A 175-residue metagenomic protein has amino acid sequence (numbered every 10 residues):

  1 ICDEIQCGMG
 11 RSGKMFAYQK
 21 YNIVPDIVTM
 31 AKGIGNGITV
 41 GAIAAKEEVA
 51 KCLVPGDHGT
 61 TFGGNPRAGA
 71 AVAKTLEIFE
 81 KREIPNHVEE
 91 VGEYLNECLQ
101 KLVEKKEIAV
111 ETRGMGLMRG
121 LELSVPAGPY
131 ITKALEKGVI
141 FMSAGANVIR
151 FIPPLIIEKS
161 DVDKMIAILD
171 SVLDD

Functional and structural regions predicted by a protein language model:
I1-D175: Conserved N-terminal phosphate-binding loop of PLP-dependent enzymes in the Aspartate aminotransferase
